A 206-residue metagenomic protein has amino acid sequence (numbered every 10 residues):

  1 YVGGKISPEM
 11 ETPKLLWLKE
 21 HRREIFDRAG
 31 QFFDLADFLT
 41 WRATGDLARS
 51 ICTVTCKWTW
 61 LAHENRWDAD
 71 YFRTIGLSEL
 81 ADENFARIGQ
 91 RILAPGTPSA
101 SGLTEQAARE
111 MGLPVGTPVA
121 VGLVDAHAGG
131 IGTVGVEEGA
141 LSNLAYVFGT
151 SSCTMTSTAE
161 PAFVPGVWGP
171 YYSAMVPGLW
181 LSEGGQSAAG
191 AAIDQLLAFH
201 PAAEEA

Functional and structural regions predicted by a protein language model:
Y1-A48, K57-N84, L93-A206: Active-site core segments that coordinate phosphate-bearing ligands/cofactors across diverse enzyme families
I51: Conserved redox-cofactor binding core of oxidoreductases
V54: Catalytic DNA-binding helix-loop module of base-excision-repair DNA glycosylases/AP lyases
I88-G89: Core-facing hydrophobic residues within beta-strands of well-ordered domains
